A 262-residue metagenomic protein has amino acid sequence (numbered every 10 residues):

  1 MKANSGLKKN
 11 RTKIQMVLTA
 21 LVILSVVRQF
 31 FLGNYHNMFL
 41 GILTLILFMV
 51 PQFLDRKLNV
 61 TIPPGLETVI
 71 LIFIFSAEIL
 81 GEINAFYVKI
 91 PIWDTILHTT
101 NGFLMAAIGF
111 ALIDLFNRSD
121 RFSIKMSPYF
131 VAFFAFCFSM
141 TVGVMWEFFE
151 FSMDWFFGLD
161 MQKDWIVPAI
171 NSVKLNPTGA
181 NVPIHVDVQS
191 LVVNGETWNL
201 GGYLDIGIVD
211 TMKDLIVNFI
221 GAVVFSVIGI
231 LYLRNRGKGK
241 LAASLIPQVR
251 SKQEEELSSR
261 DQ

Functional and structural regions predicted by a protein language model:
M1-V17: N-terminal membrane topogenic signal
N4-G6, F53-G65, D120-M126: Membrane-interface helix-boundary motifs at transmembrane edges
F30-Y35, K57-V60, I83-W93: Membrane-interface helix caps and helix-loop-helix hairpins in membrane proteins
L40-I42, T61-I72, T95-H98: Cytoplasmic-side transmembrane-helix entry/capping segments in multi-pass membrane proteins
F48-Q52, F73-E78, A135, S139-W146 (+1 more regions): Alpha-helical transmembrane segments of multi-pass membrane proteins
I83-D94, M140-F225: Interfacial helix-loop-helix junctions of multi-pass membrane proteins
T100-N117, W155-M161, I220-R234: Membrane-interfacial alpha-helical segments at the cytosolic side of multi-pass membrane proteins
G239-R260: Short, highly charged, low-complexity non-transmembrane loops/tails of multi-pass membrane proteins
